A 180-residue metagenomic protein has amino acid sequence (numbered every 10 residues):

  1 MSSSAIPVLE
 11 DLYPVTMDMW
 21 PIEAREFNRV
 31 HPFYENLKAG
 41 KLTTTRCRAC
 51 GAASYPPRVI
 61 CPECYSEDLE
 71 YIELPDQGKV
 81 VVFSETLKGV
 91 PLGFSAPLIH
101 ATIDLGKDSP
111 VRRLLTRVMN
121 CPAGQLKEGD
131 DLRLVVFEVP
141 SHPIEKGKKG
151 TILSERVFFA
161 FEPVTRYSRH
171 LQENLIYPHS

Functional and structural regions predicted by a protein language model:
M1-L42, E145-S154, F158-Y167: A broadly conserved sequence feature marking short terminus-proximal activation segments in nucleic acid-centric
G40-T43, P57, L74-D76: Short metal-coordination and nucleic-acid-contact micro-motifs, chiefly zinc-binding Cys/His arrays
R46-A49, I60-S66: Short, cysteine/histidine-rich loop/knuckle motifs that typically chelate Zn2+
Y55, D68-E70: Short functional micro-motifs and their immediate structural scaffolds
G78-V81, V118: Conserved hydrophobic positions within beta-strands
F83-G89, D108, A123, V139: Short, conserved beta-turn/loop elements at beta-strand boundaries and strand-helix junctions
L92-R113: OB-fold (S1/OB) nucleic-acid-binding surfaces
R113-S180: Well-ordered alpha/beta subsegment
